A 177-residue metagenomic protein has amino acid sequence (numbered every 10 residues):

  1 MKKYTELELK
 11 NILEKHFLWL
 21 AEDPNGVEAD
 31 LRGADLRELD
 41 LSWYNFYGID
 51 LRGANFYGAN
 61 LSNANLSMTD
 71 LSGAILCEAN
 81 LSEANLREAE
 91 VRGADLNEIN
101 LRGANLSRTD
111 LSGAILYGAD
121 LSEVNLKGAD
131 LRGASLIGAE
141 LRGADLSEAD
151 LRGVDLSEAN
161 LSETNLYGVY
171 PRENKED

Functional and structural regions predicted by a protein language model:
Y4-N11, A21-D177: Tandem repeat scaffolds
H16: Active-site environment of non-heme Fe oxygenases that use a 2-His-1-carboxylate facial triad
